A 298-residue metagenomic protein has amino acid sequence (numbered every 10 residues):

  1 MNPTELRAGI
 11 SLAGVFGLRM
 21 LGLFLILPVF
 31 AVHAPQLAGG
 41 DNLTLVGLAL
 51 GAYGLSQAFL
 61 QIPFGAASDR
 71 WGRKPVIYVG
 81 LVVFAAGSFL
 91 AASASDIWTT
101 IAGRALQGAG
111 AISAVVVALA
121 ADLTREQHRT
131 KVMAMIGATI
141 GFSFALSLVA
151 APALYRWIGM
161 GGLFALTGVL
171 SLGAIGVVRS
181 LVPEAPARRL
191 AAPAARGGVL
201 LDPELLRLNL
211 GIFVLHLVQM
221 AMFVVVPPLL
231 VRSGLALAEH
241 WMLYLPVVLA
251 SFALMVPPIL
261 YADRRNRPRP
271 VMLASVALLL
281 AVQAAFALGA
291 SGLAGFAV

Functional and structural regions predicted by a protein language model:
M1-E5, P183-V214: Juxtamembrane intracellular "pre-TM" segments in multi-pass secondary transporters
G17, G87, W98-A111, A294-V298: Hydrophobic core of transmembrane alpha-helices in multi-pass small-molecule transporters, especially MFS/SLC-type
G54-I62, F144-A145, V248-V256: Residue-level signature of mid-helix packing/kink "hotspots" within the transmembrane helices of 12-pass Major
F59-S95: Conserved MFS/SLC helix-loop-helix module at the cytosolic interface between two early adjacent transmembrane helices
L60-W71, A253-R267: Helix-to-loop junctions at the C-terminal end of transmembrane segments in multipass secondary transporters
R70-G80, D263-V276: Cytoplasmic membrane-interface "Motif A"-like loop-to-helix N-cap segments of 12-TM Major Facilitator Superfamily
G103-I140: Cytoplasmic helix-loop-helix junction between adjacent transmembrane helices in 12-TM secondary transporters
G168-R188: C-terminal membrane-cytosol helix-exit motif in multi-pass small-molecule transporters
